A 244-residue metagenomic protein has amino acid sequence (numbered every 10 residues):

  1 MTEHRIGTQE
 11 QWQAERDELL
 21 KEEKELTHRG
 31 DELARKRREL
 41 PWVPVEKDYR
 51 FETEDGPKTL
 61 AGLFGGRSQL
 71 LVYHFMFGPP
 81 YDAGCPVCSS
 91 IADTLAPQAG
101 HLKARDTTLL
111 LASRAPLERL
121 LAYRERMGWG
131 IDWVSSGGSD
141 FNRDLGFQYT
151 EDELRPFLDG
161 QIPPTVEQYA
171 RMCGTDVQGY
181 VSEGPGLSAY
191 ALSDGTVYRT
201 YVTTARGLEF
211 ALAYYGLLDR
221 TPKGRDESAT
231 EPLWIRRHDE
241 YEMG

Functional and structural regions predicted by a protein language model:
M1-R105, A122-G128, D132, S139-G244: Non-globular targeting/processing and membrane-anchoring segments
L109-R114: Short internal beta-strands
L117: Duplex nucleic acid-engaging cores and interfaces of nucleic-acid transaction enzymes
